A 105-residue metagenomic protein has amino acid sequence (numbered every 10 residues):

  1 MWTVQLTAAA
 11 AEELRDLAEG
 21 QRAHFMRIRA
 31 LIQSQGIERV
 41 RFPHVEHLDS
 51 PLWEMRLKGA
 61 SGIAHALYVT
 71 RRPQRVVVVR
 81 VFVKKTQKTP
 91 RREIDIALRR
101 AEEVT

Functional and structural regions predicted by a protein language model:
M1-I63, R72-R75, V83-T105: Basic, Lys/Arg-enriched alpha-helical interface segments
A66: Portal/gating segments that form or line small-molecule/metal binding sites
V69: Conserved Hanks-type protein kinase catalytic core
V79: ATP-dependent carboxylate-activation loops
